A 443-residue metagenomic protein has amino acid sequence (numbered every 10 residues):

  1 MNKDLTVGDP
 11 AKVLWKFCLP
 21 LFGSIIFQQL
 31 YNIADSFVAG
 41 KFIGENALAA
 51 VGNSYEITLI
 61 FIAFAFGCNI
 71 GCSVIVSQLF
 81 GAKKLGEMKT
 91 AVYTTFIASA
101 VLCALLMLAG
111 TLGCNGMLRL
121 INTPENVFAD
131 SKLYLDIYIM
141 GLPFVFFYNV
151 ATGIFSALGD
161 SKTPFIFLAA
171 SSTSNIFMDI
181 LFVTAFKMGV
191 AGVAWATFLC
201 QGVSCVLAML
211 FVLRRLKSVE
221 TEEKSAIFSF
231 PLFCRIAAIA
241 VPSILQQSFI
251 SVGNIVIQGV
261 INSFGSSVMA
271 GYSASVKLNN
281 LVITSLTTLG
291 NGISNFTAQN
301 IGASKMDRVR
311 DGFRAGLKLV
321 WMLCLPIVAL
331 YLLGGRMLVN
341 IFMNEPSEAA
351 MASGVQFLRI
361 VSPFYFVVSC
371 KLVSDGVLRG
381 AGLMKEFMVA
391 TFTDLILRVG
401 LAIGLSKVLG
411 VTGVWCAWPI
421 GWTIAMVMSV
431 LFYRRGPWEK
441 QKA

Functional and structural regions predicted by a protein language model:
M1-C18, V76-G141, A185-V241, T297-F364 (+1 more regions): Short alpha-helical transmembrane segments in multi-pass integral membrane proteins
L5-F42, E56-G71, I75, A100-M107 (+4 more regions): N-terminal transmembrane alpha-helices
K16-D35, I137, Y148, S171 (+5 more regions): Transmembrane helical elements of multi-pass membrane transporters/channels
L21, I25, F37, V74 (+17 more regions): Transmembrane alpha-helix boundary and packing residues in multipass membrane permease domains and related
L30-A49, L118-E125, L181-M188, S248-K277 (+6 more regions): Helix-terminus/linker motif at the lipid-water interface of multi-pass membrane proteins
L48-L108, V145-P164, G271-G335, V368-G382 (+1 more regions): Small-residue-rich hydrophobic transmembrane alpha-helices
I60-A63, N175-D179, S204-M209, L281-T284 (+3 more regions): Hydrophobic transmembrane alpha-helices of multi-pass small-molecule transporters
N69, Y138-S156, P164-N175, V193-V206 (+4 more regions): Short runs within selected transmembrane alpha-helices of multi-pass transporters and secretion channels
